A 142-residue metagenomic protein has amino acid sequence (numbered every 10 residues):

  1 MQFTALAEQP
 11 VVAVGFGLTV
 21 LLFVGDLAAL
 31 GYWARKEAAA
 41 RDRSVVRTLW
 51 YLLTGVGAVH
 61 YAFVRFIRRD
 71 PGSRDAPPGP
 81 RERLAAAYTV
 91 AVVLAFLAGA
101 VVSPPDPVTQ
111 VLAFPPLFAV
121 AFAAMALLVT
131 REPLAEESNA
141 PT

Functional and structural regions predicted by a protein language model:
M1-G15, A39-D42, D70-R83, L127-T142: Haloarchaeal acidic low-complexity proteome signature biased toward cell-envelope/secretome components but also
V14-G25, P115: Hydrophobic alpha-helical transmembrane segments of multi-pass membrane proteins
L22-L30, A124: Hydrophobic alpha-helical membrane-associated segments
L27-R35, H60, L94: Alpha-helical transmembrane segments of polytopic integral membrane proteins, especially the permease/helical cores
R43-G57, L84-L97: Alpha-helical membrane-anchoring segments
R47-D70, P107-Q110: Hydrophobic, aromatic-rich membrane-embedded alpha-helical segments
L97-V111: Membrane-helix boundary connector in multi-pass membrane proteins
L117-A126: Alpha-helical transmembrane segments and their membrane-interface exit regions
